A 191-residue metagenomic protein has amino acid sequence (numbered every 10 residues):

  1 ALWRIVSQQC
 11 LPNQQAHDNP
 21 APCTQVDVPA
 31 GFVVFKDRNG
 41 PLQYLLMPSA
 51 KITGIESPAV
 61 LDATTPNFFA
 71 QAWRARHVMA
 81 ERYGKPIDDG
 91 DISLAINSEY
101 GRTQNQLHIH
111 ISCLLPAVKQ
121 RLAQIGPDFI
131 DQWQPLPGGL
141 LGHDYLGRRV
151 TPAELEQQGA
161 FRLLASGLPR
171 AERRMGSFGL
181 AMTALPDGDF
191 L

Functional and structural regions predicted by a protein language model:
A1-L191: HIT superfamily nucleotide-processing domains
